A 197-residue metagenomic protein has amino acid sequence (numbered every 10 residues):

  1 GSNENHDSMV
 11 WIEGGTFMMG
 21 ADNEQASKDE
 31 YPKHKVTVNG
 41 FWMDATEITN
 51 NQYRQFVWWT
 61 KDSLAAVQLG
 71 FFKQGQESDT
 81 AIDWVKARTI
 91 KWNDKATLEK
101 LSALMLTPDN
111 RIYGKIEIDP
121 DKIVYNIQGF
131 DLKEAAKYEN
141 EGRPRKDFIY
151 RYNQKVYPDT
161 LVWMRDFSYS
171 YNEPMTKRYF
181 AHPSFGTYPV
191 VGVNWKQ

Functional and structural regions predicted by a protein language model:
G1-Q197: Extended beta-strand/loop cores of jelly-roll/beta-sandwich
